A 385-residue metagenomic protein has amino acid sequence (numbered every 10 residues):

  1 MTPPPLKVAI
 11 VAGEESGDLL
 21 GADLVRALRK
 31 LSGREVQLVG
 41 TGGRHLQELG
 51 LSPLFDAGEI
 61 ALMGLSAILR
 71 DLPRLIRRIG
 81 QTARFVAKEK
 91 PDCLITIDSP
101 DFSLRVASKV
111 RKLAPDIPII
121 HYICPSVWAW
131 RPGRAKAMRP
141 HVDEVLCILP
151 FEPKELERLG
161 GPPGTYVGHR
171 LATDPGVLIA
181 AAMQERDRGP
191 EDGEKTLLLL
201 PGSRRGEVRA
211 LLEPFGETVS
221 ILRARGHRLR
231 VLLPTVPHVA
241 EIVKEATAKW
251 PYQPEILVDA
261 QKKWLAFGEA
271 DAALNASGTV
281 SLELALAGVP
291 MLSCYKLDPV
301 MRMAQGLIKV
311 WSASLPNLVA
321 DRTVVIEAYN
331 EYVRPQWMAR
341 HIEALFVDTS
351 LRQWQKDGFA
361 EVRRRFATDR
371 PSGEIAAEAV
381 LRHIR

Functional and structural regions predicted by a protein language model:
M1-R385: Nucleotide-activated sugar donor-binding and catalytic core shared by glycosyltransferases and related lipid-linked
